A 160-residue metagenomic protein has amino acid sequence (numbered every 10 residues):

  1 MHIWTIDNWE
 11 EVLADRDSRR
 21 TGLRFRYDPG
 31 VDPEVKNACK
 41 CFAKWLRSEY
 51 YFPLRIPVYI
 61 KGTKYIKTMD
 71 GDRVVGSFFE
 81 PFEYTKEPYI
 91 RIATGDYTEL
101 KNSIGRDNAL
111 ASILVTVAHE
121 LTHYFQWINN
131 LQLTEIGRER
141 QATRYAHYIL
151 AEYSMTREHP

Functional and structural regions predicted by a protein language model:
H2-R24, P33-K36, E152-P160: Long, well-structured alpha-helical subdomains associated with metal-dependent extracellular/ecto-lumenal hydrolases
K36-R55: Zn2+-dependent metallopeptidase catalytic core
E49, Y124, I149-E152: Short alpha-helical functional segments enriched in proximate histidine and acidic residues
T68-L110: Active-site scaffold of zinc-dependent metalloenzymes
L110-L114, R138-R140: Alpha-helical scaffolds flanking conserved acidic
V115-I128: Active-site recognition of the HExxH zinc-binding catalytic motif
I128-E135: Short helix/strand-bridging catalytic loops that position acidic/His residues to coordinate divalent metals and engage
E135-P160: Post-HExxH zinc-binding segment in Zn-dependent metallohydrolases
